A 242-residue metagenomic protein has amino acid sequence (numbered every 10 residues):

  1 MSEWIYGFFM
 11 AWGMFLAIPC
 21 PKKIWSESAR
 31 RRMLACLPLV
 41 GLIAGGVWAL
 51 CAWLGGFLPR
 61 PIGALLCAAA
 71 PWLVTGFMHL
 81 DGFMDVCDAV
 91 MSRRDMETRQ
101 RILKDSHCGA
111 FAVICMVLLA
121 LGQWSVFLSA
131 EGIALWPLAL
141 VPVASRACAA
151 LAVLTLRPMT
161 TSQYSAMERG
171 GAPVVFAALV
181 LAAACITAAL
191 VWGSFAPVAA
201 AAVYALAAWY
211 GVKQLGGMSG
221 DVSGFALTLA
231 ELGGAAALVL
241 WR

Functional and structural regions predicted by a protein language model:
M1-W25: Membrane-proximal soluble regions of multi-pass membrane proteins
G7-G13, E27-A52, G56, A166-G170: N-terminal beta-alpha supersecondary unit
P19-W25, V74, M78, E97-T98 (+2 more regions): C-terminal ends of transmembrane helices
R30-W48, A89-I133, P137-L138, V175-A188 (+2 more regions): Multi-pass membrane catalytic core of lipid/isoprenoid biosynthesis enzymes
A35-C87, P137-L140, S194-K213: Membrane-embedded alpha-helical segments that form the functional core of polytopic membrane enzymes, especially those
A70-C108, G211-A230: Acidic (Asp/Glu-rich) catalytic motifs at the cytosolic membrane interface
S92, A147-L181, L215-M218: Solvent-exposed interhelical
V175-W192, V198-A208: Hydrophobic core of alpha-helical transmembrane segments in multi-pass integral membrane proteins
